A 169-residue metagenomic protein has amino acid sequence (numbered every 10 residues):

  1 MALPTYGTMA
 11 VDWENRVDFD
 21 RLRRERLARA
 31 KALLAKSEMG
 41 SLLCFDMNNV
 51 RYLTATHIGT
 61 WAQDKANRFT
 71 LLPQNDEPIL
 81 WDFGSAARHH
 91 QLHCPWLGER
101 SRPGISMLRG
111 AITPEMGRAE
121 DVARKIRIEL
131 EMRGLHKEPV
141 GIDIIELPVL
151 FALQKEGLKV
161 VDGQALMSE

Functional and structural regions predicted by a protein language model:
M1-E169: A composition/biophysics-driven feature that prefers long, compositionally simple stretches
